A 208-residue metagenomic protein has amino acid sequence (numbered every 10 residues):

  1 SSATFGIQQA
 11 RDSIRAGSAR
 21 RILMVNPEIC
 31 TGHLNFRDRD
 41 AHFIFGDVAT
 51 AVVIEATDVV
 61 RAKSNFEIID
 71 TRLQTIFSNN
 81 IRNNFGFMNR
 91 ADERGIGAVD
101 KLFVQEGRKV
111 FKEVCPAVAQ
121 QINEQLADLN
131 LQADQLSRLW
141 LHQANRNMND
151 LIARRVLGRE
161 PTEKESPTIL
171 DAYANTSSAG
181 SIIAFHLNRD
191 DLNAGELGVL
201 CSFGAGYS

Functional and structural regions predicted by a protein language model:
S1-R15, C115, A119, S137-S208: Claisen-condensing/thiolase-fold acyl-transfer catalytic domains that form or cleave C-C bonds in fatty acid
T4-Q74, I182-S208: Conserved beta-strand-centric core segments of catalytic alpha/beta enzyme folds
L23-C30, A91-G95, N149-T162: Acidic-glycine-rich active-site phosphate/pyrophosphate-binding loop
N26-T31, D92-R94, V99-K101, V114-A117 (+2 more regions): Short linear motifs at secondary-structure transitions and domain/linker junctions
F36-P116, Q120: Condensing-enzyme catalytic core mediating Claisen C-C bond formation in acyl metabolism
R108, L126, D171: Short, flexible active-site loop motifs that bind/organize anionic cofactors or intermediates
